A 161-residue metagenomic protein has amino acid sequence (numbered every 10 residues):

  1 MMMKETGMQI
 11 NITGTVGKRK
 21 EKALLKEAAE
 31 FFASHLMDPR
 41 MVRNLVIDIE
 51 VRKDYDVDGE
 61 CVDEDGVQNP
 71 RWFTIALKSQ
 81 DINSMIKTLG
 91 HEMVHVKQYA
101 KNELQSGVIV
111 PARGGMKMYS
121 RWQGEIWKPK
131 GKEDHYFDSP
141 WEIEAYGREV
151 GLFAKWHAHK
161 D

Functional and structural regions predicted by a protein language model:
E5-T15: Acidic/histidine-rich, surface-exposed loop or edge segments in extracytoplasmic proteins
Q9-I10, N44-D54: Propeptide-to-catalytic entry region of secreted or membrane-anchored zinc metalloproteases
R19, A23, N83-S84, T88 (+1 more regions): Soluble non-cytosolic domains of exported or imported proteins
K20-R43: Zn2+-dependent metallopeptidase catalytic core
R43, S106-D161: Metalloprotease/metallohydrolase-associated module, dominated by Zn2+-dependent proteases
E50-S84, V96-A100, L104: Active-site scaffold of zinc-dependent metalloenzymes
K87-A100, A145: Active-site recognition of the HExxH zinc-binding catalytic motif
